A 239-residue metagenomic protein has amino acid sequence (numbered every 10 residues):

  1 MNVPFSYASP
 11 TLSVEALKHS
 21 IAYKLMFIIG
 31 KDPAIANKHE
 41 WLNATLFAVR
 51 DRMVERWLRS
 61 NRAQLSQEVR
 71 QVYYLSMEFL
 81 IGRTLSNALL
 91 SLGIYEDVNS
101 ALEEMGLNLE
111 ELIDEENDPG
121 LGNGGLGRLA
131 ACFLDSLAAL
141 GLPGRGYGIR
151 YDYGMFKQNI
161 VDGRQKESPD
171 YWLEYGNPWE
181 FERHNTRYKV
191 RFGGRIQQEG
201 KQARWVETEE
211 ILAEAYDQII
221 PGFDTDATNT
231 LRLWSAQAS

Functional and structural regions predicted by a protein language model:
M1-S239: A conserved ligand/cofactor-binding region detector
